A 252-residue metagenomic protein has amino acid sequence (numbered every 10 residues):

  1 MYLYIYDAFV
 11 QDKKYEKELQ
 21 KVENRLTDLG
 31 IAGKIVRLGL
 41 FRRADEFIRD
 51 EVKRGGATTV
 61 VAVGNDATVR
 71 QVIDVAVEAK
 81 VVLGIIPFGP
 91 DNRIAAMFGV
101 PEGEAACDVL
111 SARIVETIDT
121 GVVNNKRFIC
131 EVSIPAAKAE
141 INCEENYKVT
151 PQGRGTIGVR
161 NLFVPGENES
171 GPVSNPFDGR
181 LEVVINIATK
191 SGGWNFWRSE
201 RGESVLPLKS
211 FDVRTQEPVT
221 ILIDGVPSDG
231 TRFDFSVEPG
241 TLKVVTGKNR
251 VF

Functional and structural regions predicted by a protein language model:
M1-V60, R70, E78, I114-T117 (+3 more regions): ATP/NTP phosphate-donor binding region
L3, V77-K190, W194, R198-E200 (+1 more regions): Catalytic core of DAGKc-family lipid kinases
G30, N124-N125, G225: Residue-level detection of beta-strand-connecting loop/turn positions
I35, G121, I221: Short aromatic-centered micro-motifs
V60-V61, L83: Nuclease catalytic cores that cleave nucleic-acid phosphodiester bonds, predominantly acidic two-metal-ion
D66: Short conserved active-site loop signatures built around small residues
I185-F252: ATP/nucleoside-binding phosphotransfer catalytic cores, i.e., glycine-rich phosphate-binding loops
